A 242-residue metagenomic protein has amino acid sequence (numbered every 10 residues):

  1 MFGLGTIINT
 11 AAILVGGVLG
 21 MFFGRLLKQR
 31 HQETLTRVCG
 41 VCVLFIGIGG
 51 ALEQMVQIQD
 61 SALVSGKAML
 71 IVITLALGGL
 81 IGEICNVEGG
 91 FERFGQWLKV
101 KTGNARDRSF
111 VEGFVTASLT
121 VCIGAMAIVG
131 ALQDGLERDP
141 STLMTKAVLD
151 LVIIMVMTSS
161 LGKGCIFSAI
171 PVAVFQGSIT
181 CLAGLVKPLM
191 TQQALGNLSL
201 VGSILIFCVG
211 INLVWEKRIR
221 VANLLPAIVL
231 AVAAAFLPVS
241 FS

Functional and structural regions predicted by a protein language model:
M1, Q29-R30, C85-G113, S242: Intrinsically disordered, low-complexity non-transmembrane regions of multi-pass membrane transporters
F2-V15, G66-I73, G135-A147, M190-I204 (+2 more regions): Structural signature of hydrophobic alpha-helical transmembrane segments
I8-G16, G20, G24, G40-V41 (+16 more regions): Alpha-helical transmembrane segments in multi-pass membrane proteins
H31-V41, G95-W97, C165-F175, A222-V229: Cytoplasmic-side transmembrane-helix entry/capping segments in multi-pass membrane proteins
C39-M55: A generic, lipid-embedded transmembrane alpha helix
G49-Q54, G82-W97, K101, G210-I219: Transmembrane helix exit motif
V56-G89: Alpha-helical transmembrane-segment detector that highlights a single hydrophobic TM helix and its immediate
K99, R108-L185: Helix-loop-helix junctions within the multi-pass membrane cores of secondary transporters/permeases
